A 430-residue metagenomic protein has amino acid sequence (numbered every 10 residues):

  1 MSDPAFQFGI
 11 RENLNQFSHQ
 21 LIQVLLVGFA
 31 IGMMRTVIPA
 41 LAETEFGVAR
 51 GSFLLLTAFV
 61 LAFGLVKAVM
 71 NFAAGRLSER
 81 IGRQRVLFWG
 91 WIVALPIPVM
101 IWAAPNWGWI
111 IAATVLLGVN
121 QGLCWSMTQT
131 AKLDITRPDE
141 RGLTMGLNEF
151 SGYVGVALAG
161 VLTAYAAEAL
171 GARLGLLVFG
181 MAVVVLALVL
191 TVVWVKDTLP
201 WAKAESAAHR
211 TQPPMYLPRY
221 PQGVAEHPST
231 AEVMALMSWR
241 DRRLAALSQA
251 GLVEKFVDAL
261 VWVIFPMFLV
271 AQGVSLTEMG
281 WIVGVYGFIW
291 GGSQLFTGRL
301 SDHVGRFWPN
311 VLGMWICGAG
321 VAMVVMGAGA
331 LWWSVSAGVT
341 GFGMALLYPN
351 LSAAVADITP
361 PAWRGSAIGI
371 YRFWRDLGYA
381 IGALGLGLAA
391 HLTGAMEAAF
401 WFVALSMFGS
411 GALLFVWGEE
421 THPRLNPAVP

Functional and structural regions predicted by a protein language model:
M1-L14, D197-L247, P430: Juxtamembrane intracellular "pre-TM" segments in multi-pass secondary transporters
E12-G64, A245-A246, A250, K255-Q272: Helix-loop boundary and gating motifs at the non-cytosolic
G64-F72, A157, G287-L295, Y379-A380: Residue-level signature of mid-helix packing/kink "hotspots" within the transmembrane helices of 12-pass Major
M70-G82, Q294-G305, H391: Helix-to-loop junctions at the C-terminal end of transmembrane segments in multipass secondary transporters
I92-P105, I316-A328: C-terminal ends and interior cores of transmembrane alpha-helices in multi-pass membrane transporters/permeases
V115-Y153, A353-A354: Cytoplasmic helix-loop-helix junction between adjacent transmembrane helices in 12-TM secondary transporters
G175-V192, F400-F415: Symmetry-related core transmembrane helices of the 12-TM Major Facilitator Superfamily/SLC fold
